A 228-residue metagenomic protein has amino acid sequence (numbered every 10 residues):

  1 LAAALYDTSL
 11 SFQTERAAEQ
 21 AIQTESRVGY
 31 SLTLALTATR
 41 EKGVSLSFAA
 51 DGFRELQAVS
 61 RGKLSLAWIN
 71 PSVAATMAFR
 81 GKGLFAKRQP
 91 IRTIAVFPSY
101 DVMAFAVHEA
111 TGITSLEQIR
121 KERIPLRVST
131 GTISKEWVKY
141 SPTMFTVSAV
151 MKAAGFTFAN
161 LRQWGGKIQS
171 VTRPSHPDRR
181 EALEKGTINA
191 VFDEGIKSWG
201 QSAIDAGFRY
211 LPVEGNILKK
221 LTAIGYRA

Functional and structural regions predicted by a protein language model:
L1-T37, K42, D101-K185: Bilobed "Venus flytrap"/periplasmic-binding protein-like clamshell domains and structurally analogous long
G29-R40, S45-K87, P177-A182, G195-A206 (+1 more regions): Pocket-flanking alpha-helical
K42, K63-S65, Q89-I91, I124-R127 (+1 more regions): Loop/turn elements at helix/coil->beta-strand transitions in domains of secreted/extracellular proteins
G52-E55, P90, D101, S115: Generic hydrophobic, aliphatic-rich segments that mediate packing or membrane embedding
S65-N70, A104-A106, R127-T130, N189-D193: Structural recognition of the beta-strand scaffold that forms the well-ordered cores of secreted hydrolase catalytic
P71-V73, G81-K82, T111, G155-A228: Pocket-lining segment of extracytoplasmic ligand-binding domains
A86-M103: A structural signal for short loop-to-beta-strand junctions that line the ligand-binding cleft of periplasmic/secreted
